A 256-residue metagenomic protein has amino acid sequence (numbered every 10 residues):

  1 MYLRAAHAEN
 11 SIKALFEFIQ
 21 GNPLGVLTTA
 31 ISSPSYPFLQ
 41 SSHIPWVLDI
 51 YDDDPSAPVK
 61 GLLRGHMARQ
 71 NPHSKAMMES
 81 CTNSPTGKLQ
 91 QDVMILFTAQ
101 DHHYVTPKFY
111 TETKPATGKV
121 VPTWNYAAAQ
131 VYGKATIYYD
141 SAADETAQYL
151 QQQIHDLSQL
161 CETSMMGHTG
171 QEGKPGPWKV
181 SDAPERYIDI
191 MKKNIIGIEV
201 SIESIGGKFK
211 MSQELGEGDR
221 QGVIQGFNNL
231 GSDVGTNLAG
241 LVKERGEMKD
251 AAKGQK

Functional and structural regions predicted by a protein language model:
M1-L62: An N-terminal domain-cap segment
F16-I19, Y36, D54-P55, N83-K88 (+2 more regions): A general structural signal for short secondary-structure junctions and capping/turn motifs
P23, V93, A127, I196-I198: Structural beta-strand/beta-sheet cores of well-ordered domains, especially the beta-sheet scaffolds that support
P23-L27, P115, D182: Short Pro/Gly-enriched beta-strand edge/turn motifs at strand-loop
I31-S33, W46-I50, M67-N71, A99 (+1 more regions): Short, flexible loop/turn elements at secondary-structure junctions
L48-D52, N71, L157-M165: A generic secondary-structure signal for well-formed alpha-helical elements
D53-P55, K60, A68-L150: Short, structured beta-strand-loop surface elements
N125, Y132-K256: C-terminal edge-of-domain segments
